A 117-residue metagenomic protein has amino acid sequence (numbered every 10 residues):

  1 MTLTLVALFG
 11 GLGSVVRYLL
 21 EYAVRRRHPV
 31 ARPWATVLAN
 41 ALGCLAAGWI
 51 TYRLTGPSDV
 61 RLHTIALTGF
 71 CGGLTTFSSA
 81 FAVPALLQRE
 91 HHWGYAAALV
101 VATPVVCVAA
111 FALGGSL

Functional and structural regions predicted by a protein language model:
M1-L117: Membrane-interface helix-loop junctions in multi-pass transporters/channels
